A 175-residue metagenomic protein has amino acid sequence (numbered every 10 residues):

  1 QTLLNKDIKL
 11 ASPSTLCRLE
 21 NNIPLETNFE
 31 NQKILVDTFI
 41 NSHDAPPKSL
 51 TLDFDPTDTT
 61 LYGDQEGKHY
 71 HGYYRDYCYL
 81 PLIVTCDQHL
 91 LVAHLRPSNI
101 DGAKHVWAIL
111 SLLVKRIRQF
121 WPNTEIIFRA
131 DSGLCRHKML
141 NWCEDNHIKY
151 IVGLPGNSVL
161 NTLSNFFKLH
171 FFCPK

Functional and structural regions predicted by a protein language model:
Q1-I34, V84-L91, L110, R118-Q119 (+3 more regions): Short, positively charged, Gly/Tyr-enriched micro-motifs that form contact patches at catalytic or ligand/partner
I8-K9, P13-L82: Active-site-proximal, Lys/Arg-enriched surface segment that forms a nucleic-acid-binding/basic interface patch
D55, T85, A93, R129-D131 (+1 more regions): Generic beta-strand/beta-sheet core signal
T57-T59, H89, P97-S98, P155-N157: Short, glycine-/Ser/Thr-/acidic-enriched flexible segments
L61-G67, L91-R96, H137-W142, N161-F167: Short acidic, glycine/serine/threonine-rich loops at helix termini
G72-W121: Electropositive, glycine- and tryptophan-enriched low-complexity nucleic-acid-binding patches
I100-V159: Domain-level cores of phosphate- or acyl-group-handling catalytic modules
K149-K175: An anionic, glycine-rich sequence signature occurring as long contiguous blocks
